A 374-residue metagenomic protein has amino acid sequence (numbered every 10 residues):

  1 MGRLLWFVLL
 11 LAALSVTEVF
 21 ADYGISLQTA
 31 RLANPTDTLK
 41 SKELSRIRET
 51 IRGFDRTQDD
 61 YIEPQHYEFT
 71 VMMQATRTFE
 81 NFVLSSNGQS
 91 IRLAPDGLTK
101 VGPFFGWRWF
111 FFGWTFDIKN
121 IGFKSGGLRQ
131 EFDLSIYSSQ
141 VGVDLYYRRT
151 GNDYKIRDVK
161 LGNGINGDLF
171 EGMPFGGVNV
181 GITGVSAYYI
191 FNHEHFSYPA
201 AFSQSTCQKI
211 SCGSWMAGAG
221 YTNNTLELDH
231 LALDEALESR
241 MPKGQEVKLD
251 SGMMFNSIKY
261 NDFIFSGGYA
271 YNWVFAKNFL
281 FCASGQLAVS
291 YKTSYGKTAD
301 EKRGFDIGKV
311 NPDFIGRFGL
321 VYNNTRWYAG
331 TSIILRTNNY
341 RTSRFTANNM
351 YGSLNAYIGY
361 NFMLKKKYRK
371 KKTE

Functional and structural regions predicted by a protein language model:
M1-T38, F279-F281, I358-F362, E374: Bacterial Sec-dependent N-terminal signal peptides
R52-Y67, N192-G213, E227-L228, F275-F281 (+1 more regions): Short loop/turn motifs that connect adjacent beta-strands in outer-membrane beta-barrel proteins
Q65-V71, T99, R108-F110, S139-V143 (+6 more regions): Outer-envelope beta-barrel architecture signal
M73, V101-W107, F132-S138, V185-F191 (+5 more regions): Residues on the lipid-exposed face of transmembrane beta-strands in outer-membrane beta-barrel proteins
A75-N81, W107-F111, F116-G122, S138-Q140 (+7 more regions): Transmembrane beta-strands of outer-membrane beta-barrel pores
T76-T78, L84-S85, S90-R92, Y146-T183 (+2 more regions): Outer-membrane beta-barrel translocator/channel fold
K100, I156-K160, L169-V180, E227-Y260 (+4 more regions): Extracellular/periplasm-exposed beta-strand and loop segments of Gram-negative cell-envelope proteins, dominated by
G184-A187, M350-E374: Outer-membrane beta-barrel "beta-signal"
